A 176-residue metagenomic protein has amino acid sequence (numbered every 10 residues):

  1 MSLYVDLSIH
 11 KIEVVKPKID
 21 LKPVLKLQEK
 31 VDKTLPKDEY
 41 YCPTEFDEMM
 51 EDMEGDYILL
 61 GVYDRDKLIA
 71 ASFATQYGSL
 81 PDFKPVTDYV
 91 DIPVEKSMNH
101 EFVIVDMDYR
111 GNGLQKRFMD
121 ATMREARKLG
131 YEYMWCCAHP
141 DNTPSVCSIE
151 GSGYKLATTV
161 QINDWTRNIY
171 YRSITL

Functional and structural regions predicted by a protein language model:
M1-K26: Conserved N-terminal entry element of GNAT/NAT acetyltransferase domains
K37-R65, F73: Active-site rim helix/loop that mediates acceptor-substrate recognition in acyltransferases
A70-F102, R110: Conserved acyl-donor/pantetheine-binding loop and adjacent beta-alpha core of acyl/acetyltransferases and related
F102-V105, G111-R124, G151: Conserved acetyl-CoA-binding loop-helix of GNAT-fold acetyltransferases
R110, C136-V146, I162: Conserved beta-strand-loop-alpha-helix junction that forms the acyl-donor binding cleft
A126-A138: Conserved GNAT acetyl-CoA-binding A-motif
K128, P140-T158: Conserved active-site alpha-helix within GNAT-family acetyltransferase domains
Q161-L176: C-terminal "cap" of GNAT-fold acetyltransferases
